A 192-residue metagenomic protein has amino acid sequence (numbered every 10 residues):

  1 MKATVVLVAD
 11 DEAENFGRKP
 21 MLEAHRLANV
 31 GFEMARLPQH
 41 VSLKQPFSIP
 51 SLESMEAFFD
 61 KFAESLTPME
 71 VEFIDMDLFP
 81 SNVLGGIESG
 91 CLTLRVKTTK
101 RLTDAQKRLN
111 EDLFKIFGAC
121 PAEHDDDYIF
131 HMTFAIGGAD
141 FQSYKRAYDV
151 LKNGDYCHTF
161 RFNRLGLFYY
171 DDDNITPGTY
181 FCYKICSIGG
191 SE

Functional and structural regions predicted by a protein language model:
M1-E72, L78-S81, T99-H158, T176-E192: Basic, often amphipathic N-terminal segments
T4, C91, R164: Short hydrophobic/aromatic beta-strand or adjacent loop that forms the aromatic wall/cage of a ligand/substrate-binding
L7, L94-V96, L167: Short beta-strand element of the conserved SAM-dependent methyltransferase core
I74-L84, N163-T176: Glycine-rich beta-strand-turn "strand-cap" elements at beta-sheet edges
G86-G90, D127-Y128: Acidic/polar active-site rim loop that often engages polyanionic ligands
S89-T99: Short histidine-centered catalytic/ligand-binding loop motif
